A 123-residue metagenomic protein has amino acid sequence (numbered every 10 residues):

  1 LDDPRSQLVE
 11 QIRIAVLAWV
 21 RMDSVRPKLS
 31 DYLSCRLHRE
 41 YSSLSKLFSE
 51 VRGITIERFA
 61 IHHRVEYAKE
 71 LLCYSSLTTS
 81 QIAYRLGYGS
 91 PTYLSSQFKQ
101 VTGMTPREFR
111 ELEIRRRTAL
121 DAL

Functional and structural regions predicted by a protein language model:
L1-D23, R36-L37: Compact structured core domains
L1-D3, V101, F109-E113: A contiguous, well-structured "functional interface" segment within a domain
P4-V9, L29, L33, I61-R64: Short, conserved alpha-helical segments within structured domains
Q11-I12, Y67, T105: Residues within well-formed alpha-helices
A15-P27, F48, R52, K69-L77 (+1 more regions): Basic, amphipathic alpha-helical hairpins
R21-V25, R107, R115, A119: Charged, solvent-exposed alpha-helical segments that act as regulatory interaction surfaces
S30-A60, A83-E108: Basic/polar phosphate-binding segments, predominantly the helix-turn-helix DNA-binding elements of transcriptional
V51-G89, E111-L123: Terminal helix-turn-helix DNA-binding modules in bacterial transcription factors
